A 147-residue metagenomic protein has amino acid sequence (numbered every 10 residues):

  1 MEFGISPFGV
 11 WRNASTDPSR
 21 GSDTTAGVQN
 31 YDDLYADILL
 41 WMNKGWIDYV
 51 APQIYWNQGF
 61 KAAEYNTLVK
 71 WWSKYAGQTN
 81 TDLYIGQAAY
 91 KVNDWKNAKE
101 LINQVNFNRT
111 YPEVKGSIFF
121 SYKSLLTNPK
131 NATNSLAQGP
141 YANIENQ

Functional and structural regions predicted by a protein language model:
M1, E64-W71: Aromatic-lined substrate-binding rim segments of carbohydrate-active enzymes
M1-Y31, T81-V92: Aromatic-lined carbohydrate-recognition surfaces of secreted/lumenal glycan-active proteins
S19-S22, Y65-T67, T133-N134: Short low-complexity, flexible loop/linker segments enriched in glycine and/or proline with clustered acidic
D32-Y35, N66: Conserved structured core elements
Y35-K61, W72-S73, G77-Q147: Substrate-binding cleft of secreted/luminal carbohydrate-active enzymes
